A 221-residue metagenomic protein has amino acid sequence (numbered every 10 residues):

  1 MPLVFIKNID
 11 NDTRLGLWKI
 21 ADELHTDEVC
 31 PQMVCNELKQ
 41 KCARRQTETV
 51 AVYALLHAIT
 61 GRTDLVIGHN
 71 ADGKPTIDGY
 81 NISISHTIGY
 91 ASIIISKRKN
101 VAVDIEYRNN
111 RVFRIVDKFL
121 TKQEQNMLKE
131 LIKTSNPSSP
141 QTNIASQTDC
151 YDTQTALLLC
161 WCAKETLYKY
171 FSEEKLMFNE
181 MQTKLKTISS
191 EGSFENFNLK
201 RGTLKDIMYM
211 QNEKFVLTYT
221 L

Functional and structural regions predicted by a protein language model:
M1-N136, C150-L221: Core catalytic alpha/beta fold that binds nucleotide/phospho-ligands
Q141-T142, Q147, Q154: Charged/polar low-complexity intrinsically disordered segments
